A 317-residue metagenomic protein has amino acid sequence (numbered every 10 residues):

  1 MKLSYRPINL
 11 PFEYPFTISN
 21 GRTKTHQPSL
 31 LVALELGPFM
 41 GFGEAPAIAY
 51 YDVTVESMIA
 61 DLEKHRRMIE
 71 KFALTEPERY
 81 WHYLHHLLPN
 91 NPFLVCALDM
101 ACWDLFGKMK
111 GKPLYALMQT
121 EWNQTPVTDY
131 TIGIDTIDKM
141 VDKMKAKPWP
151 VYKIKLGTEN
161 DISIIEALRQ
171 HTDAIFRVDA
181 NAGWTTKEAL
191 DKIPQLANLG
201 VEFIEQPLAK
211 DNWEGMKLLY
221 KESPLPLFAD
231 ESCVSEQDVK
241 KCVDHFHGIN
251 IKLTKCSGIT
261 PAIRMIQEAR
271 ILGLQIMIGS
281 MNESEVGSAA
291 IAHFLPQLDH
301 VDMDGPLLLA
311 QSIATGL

Functional and structural regions predicted by a protein language model:
M1-F12, K24, G37, G279-L317: Flexible C-terminal active-site loop/helix
M1-I8, S19-S29, A33, H82 (+3 more regions): N-terminal amphipathic alpha-helix/helix-capping segment at the start of soluble metabolic enzymes
L10-I18, G200: Short Pro/Gly-enriched beta-strand edge/turn motifs at strand-loop
L31-V32, P38, L98, G111 (+6 more regions): Conserved, mostly hydrophobic/aromatic
E35, M40-M109: Metal- or metallocofactor-binding catalytic centers and their adjacent structured scaffolds across diverse enzyme
G41-G43, P126-I132, P150-I154, F176-A180 (+5 more regions): Hydrophobic faces of well-ordered beta-strands that scaffold small-molecule active sites in alpha/beta enzyme cores
K112-S223: Metal-dependent enolase-superfamily TIM-barrel catalytic cores that perform enediolate-based chemistry
D211-G305: Catalytic alpha/beta core domains of metabolic enzymes, predominantly
